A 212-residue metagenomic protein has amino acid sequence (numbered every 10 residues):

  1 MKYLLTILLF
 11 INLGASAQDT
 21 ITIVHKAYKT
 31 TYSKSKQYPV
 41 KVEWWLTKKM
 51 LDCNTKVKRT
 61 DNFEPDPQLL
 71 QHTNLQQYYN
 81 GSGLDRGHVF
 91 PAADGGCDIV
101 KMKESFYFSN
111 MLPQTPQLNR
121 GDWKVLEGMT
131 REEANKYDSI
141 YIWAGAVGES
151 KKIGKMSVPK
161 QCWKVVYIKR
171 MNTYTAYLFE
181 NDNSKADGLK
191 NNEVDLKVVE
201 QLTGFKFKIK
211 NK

Functional and structural regions predicted by a protein language model:
Y3-L13: Sec-dependent N-terminal signal peptides
A15-D19: Boundary at the C-terminal end of the N-terminal hydrophobic targeting segment
I21-D85: Short, His- and charge-rich active-site/binding loops that engage polyanionic ligands
P67-K212: Domain-level detector of nuclease and nuclease-like folds in predominantly extracellular/periplasmic contexts
